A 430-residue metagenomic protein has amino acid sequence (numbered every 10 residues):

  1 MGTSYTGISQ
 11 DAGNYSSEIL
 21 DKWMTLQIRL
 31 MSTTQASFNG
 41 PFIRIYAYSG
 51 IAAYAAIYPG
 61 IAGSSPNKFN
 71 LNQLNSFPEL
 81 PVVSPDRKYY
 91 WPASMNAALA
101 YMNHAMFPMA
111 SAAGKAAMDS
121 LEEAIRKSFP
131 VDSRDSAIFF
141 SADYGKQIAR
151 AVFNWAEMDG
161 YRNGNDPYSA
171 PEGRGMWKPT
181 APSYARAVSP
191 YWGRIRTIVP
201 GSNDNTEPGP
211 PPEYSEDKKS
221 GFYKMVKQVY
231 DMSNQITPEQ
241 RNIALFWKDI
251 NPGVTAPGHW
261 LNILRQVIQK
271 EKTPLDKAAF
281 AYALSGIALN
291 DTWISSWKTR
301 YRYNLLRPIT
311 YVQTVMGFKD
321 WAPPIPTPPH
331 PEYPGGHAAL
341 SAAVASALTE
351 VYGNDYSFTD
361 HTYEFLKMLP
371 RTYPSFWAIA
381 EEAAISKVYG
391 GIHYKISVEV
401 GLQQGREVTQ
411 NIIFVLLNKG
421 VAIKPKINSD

Functional and structural regions predicted by a protein language model:
M1-T3: Bacterial N-terminal signal peptides
Y5-D430: Acidic/polar surface patches and capping/hinge elements
